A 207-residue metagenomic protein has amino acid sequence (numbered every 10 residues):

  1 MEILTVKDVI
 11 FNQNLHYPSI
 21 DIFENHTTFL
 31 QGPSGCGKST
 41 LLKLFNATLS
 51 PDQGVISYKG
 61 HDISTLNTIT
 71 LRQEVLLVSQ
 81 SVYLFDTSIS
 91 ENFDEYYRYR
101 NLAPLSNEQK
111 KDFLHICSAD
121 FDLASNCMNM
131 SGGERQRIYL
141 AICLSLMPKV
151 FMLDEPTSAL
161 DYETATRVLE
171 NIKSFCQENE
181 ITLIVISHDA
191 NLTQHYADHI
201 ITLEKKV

Functional and structural regions predicted by a protein language model:
N46: Helix-to-loop junction immediately C-terminal to a conserved catalytic motif
G54-D62, L71: Conserved ABC transporter NBD signature motif
S81-E91, R100: Conserved catalytic motifs of ABC-family nucleotide-binding domains
L105-S125: Conserved ABC ATPase "signature" region
N126-E134: Conserved ABC ATPase signature
F151-E155: Catalytic Walker B motif of ABC-type/P-loop ATPase nucleotide-binding domains
Y162-T164: Helix N-cap at the start of a conserved alpha-helix in ABC-type nucleotide-binding domains
